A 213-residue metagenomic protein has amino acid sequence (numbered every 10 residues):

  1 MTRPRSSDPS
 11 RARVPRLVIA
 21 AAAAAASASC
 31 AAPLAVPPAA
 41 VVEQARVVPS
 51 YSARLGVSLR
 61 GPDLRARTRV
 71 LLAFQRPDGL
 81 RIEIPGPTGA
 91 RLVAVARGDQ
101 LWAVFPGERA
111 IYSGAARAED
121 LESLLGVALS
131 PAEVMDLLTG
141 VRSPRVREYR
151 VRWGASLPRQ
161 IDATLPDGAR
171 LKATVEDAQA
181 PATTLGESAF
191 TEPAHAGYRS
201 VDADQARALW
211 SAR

Functional and structural regions predicted by a protein language model:
M1-C30: Sec-dependent bacterial lipoprotein signal peptides
T2, A32, P144-R213: Non-transmembrane domains of secretory- and envelope-associated proteins
A24-R46: Bacterial Sec signal peptide processing site at the extreme N-terminus
Q44-D63: A short, Trp-centered hydrophobic/proline-enriched beta-strand micro-motif
S52-R54, R65-R67, L71-A73, P77 (+1 more regions): Beta-strand-dominated lipid-handling architectures at cellular/organellar boundaries
L55-L59, R81-P85, R159-L165: Short beta-strand segments that buttress and anchor functional surface loops
V70-F74, A96, E148-R152: Extended lipid/amphipathic-ligand handling interfaces
Q75-A128: An acidic-aromatic
